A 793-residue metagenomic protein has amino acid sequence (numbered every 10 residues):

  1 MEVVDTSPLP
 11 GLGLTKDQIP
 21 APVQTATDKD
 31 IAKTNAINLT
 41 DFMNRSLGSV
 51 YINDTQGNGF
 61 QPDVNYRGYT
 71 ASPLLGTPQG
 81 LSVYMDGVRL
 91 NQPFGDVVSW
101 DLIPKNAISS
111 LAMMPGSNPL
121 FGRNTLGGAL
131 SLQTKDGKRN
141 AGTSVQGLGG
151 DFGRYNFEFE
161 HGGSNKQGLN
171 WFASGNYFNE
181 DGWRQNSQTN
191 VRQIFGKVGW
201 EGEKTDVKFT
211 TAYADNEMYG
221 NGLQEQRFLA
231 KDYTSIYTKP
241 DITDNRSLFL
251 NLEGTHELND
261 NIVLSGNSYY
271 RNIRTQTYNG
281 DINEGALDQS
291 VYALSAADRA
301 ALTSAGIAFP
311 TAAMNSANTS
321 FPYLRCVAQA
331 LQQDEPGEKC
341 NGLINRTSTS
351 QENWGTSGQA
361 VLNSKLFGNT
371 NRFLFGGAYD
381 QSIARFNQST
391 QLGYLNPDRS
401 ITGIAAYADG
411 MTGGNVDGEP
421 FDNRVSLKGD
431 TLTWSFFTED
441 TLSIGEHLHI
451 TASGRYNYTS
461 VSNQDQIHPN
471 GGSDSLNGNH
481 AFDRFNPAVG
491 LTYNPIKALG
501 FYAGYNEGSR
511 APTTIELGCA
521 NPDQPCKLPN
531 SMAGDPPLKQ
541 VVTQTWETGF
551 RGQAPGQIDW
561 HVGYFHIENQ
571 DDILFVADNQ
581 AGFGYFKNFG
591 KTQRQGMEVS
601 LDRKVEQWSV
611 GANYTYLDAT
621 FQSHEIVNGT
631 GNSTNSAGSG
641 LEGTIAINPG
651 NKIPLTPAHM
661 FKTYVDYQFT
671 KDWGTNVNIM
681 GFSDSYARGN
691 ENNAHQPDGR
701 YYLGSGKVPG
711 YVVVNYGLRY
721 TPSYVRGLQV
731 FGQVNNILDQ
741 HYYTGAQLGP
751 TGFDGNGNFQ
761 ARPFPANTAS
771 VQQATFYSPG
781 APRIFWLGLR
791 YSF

Functional and structural regions predicted by a protein language model:
M1-A32, E257: Short, acidic, small-residue-rich periplasmic hinge/interaction motif at the N-terminus of Gram-negative outer-membrane
D5, S509, G681-N692, Y720-F793: C-terminal beta-signal and adjacent terminal beta-strands/loops of Gram-negative outer-membrane beta-barrel proteins
L90-Q92, D101-Q146: A beta-strand signature from Gram-negative outer-membrane beta-barrel systems, especially the internal plug domain
G149-N179, R184-N221, P240-V263, S453-R455: Transmembrane beta-barrel wall of Gram-negative outer-membrane proteins
D206, S247-Y278, I282-E284, D288-Q466 (+2 more regions): Face-selective signature of the C-terminal outer-membrane beta-barrel domain
D215-K231, S460-I467, N479, T492-W546 (+6 more regions): Surface-exposed extracellular loop regions of Gram-negative outer-membrane beta-barrel proteins, predominantly
E257, V263-Y269, I273-D281, N494 (+3 more regions): Membrane-embedded beta-barrel scaffold of Gram-negative outer-membrane proteins
S357-L362, L366-F367, E446, D559-Q570 (+2 more regions): Gram-negative outer-membrane beta-barrel transporters
